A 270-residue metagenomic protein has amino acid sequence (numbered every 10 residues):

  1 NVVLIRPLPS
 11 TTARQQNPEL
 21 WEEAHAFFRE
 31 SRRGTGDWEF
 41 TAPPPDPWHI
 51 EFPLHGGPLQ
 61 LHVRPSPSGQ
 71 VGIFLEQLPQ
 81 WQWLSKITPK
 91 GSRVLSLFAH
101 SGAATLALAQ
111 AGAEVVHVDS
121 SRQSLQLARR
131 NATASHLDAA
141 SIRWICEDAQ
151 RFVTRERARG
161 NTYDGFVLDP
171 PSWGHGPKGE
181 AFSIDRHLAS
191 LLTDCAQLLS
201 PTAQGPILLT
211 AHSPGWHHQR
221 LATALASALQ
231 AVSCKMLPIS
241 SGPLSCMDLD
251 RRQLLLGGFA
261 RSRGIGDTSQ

Functional and structural regions predicted by a protein language model:
V2-L75, Q82: Non-catalytic substrate-recognition/targeting regions of SAM-dependent transferases
G91-H100: Conserved class I S-adenosyl-L-methionine
S101-A113: Conserved SAM-binding loop of SAM-dependent methyltransferases across substrates and taxa, primarily the Class I
E114-D119: Conserved SAM-binding motif I beta-strand of class I
S121-S124, C146, D164-D194: Mobile active-site "lid"/loop adjacent to the S-adenosyl-L-methionine
S121-V167: S-adenosyl-L-methionine
L199-A203: Helix-to-beta-strand junctions that scaffold the AdoMet/dcAdoMet cofactor pocket in Class I SAM-dependent enzymes
Q204-Q270: C-terminal catalytic and target-recognition region of SAM-dependent MTase-like enzymes, primarily methyltransferases
